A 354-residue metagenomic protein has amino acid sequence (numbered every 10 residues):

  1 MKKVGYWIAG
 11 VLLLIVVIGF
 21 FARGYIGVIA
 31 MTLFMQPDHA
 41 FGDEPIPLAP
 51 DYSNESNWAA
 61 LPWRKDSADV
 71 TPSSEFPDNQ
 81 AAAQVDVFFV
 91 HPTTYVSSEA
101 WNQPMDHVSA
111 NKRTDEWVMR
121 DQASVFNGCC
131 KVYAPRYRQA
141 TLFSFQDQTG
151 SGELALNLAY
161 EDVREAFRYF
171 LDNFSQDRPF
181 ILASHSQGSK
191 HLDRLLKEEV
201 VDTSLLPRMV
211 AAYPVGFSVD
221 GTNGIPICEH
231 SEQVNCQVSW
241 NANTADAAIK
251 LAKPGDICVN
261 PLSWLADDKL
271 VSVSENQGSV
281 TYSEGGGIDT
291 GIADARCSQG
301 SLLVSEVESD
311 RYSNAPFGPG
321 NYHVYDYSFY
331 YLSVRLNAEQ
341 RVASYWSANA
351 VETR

Functional and structural regions predicted by a protein language model:
K2-K112: N-terminal low-complexity, Ser/Thr- and acidic-residue-enriched intrinsically disordered segments
G5-G10, F21-G27, L33, R164-D177 (+2 more regions): Surface cap/lid and interfacial helix-loop subdomains adjacent to catalytic sites that gate substrate access
G27-E44, P50-Y52, F89-D177, D310-R354: Active-site catalytic motif of lipid deacylating hydrolases and related acyltransferases
A83-V85, G128-V132, Q176-P179, L206-A211: Loop/turn elements at helix/coil->beta-strand transitions in domains of secreted/extracellular proteins
D86-F89, Y133-R136, I181, A211-P214 (+1 more regions): Structural recognition of the beta-strand scaffold that forms the well-ordered cores of secreted hydrolase catalytic
M119, L192-V200: Short, well-ordered amphipathic alpha-helices
S184-L192: Gly/Ala-rich beta-loop-alpha elbow adjacent to hydrolase catalytic centers
